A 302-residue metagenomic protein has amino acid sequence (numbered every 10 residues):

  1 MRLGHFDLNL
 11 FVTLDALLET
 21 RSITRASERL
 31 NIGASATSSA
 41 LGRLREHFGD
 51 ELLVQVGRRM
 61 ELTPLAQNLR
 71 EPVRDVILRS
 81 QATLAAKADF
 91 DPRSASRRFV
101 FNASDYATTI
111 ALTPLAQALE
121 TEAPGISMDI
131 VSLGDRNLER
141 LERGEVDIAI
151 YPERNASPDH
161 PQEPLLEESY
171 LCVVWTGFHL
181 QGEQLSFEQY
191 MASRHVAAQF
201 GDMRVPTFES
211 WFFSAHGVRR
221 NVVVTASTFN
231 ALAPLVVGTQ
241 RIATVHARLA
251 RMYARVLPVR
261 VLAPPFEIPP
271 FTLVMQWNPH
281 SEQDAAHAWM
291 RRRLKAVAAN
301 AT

Functional and structural regions predicted by a protein language model:
D15-G33: Short helix-boundary/capping micro-motifs
R45-Q67: A short LG(V/I)-centered, amphipathic sequence patch enriched for acidic residue(s) preceding the LG motif
H47-F48, L69-D91: Alpha-helical linker/hinge and terminal dimerization helices associated with HTH transcriptional regulators
S96-A156, A226: Central regulatory/effector-binding core of bacterial HTH transcription factors
A111, G182, F187, M191 (+2 more regions): A late-sequence structural motif
G134-N137, E142-V146, P152, G201-R260: Hydrophobic hinge/microswitch elements
P152, L180-F187, H195-H216, A247 (+3 more regions): Secondary-structure junction motif
D159-H195, H287: Flexible hinge/capping segments at coil-to-helix
